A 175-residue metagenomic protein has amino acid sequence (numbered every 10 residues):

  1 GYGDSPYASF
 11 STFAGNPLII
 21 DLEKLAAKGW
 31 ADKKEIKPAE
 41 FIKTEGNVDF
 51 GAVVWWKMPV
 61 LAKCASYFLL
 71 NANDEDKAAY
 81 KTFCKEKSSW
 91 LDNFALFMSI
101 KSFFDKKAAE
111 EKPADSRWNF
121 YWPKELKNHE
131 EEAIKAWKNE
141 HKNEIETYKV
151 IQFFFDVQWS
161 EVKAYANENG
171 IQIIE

Functional and structural regions predicted by a protein language model:
G1-E175: Acidic/aromatic-lined carbohydrate-recognition and catalytic surfaces of CAZymes acting on diverse glycans
